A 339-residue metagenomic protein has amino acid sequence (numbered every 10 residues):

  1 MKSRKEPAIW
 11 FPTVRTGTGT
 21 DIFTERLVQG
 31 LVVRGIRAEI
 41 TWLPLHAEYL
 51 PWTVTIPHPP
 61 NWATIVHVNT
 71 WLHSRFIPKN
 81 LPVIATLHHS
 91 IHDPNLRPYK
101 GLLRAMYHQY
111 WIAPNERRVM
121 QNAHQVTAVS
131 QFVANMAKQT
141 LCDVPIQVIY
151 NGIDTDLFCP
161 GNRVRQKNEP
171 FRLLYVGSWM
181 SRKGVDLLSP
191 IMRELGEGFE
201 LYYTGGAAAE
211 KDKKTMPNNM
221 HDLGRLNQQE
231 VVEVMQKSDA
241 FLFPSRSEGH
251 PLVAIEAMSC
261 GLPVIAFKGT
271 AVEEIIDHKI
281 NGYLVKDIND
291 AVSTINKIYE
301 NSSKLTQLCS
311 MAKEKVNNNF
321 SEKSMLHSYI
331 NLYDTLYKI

Functional and structural regions predicted by a protein language model:
M106-V126: Membrane-proximal helix-turn-helix segments that form the acceptor-binding/catalytic region of lipid-linked
M120, R225, E233-S238: Short alpha-helical donor nucleotide-sugar binding micro-motif in glycosyltransferases
F132, G152: Carbohydrate-associated surface elements
R165-K183, S189-R193, Y202: Conserved donor-binding/catalytic core segment of Leloir-type glycosyltransferases
E210-V232: Nucleotide-activated donor-binding/catalytic signature segment of Leloir-type glycosyltransferases, i.e., the conserved
R246: Aromatic "clamp/platform" in nucleotide-sugar-dependent glycosyltransferases that forms part of the donor/acceptor
P263-A266: Short hydrophobic beta-strand element within catalytic cores of glycosyltransferases and related nucleotide-activated
H278-K279, Y283-N289, K297-S303: Conserved acidic donor-binding segment of nucleotide-sugar-dependent glycosyltransferases
